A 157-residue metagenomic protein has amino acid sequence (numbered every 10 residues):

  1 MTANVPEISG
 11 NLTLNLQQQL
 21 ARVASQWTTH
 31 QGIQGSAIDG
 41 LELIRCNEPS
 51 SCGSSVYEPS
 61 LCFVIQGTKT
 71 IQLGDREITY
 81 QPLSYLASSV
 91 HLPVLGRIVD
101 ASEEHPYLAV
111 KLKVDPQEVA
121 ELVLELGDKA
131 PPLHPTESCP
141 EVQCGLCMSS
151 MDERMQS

Functional and structural regions predicted by a protein language model:
M1-A37, S50-S51: A short, N-terminal "cap"/entry segment at the start of jelly-roll beta-barrel domains of the cupin/DSBH fold
T2, T13, T28-T29, T68-T70 (+2 more regions): Residue-identity detector for threonine
T2-N15, Q19, V119-S157: Amphipathic alpha-helical segments enriched in hydrophobic/aromatic residues interleaved with Lys/Arg
I33-P132: N-terminal regulatory/effector-sensing and dimerization cores that precede helix-turn-helix DNA-binding domains
